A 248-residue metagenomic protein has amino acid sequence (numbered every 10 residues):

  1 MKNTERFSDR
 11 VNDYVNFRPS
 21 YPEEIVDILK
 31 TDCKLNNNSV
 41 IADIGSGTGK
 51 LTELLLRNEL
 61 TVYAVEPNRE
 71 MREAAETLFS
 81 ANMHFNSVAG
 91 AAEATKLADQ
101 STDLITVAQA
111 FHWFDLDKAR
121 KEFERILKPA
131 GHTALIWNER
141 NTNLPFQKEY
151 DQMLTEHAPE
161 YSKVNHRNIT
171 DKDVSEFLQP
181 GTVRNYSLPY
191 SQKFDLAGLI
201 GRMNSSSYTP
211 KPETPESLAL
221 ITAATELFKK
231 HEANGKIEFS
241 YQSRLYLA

Functional and structural regions predicted by a protein language model:
M1-S39, K50: Conserved class I S-adenosyl-L-methionine
V40-A42, T48-A94: Class I SAM-dependent methyltransferase SAM/SAH-binding core
T48-K50, K163, D171-A248: Conserved Class I S-adenosyl-L-methionine
A64, L135, I237: Conserved SAM-binding loop
E93-L104: A short acidic, Gly/Pro-enriched loop at the edge of an enzyme's catalytic core that lines a small-molecule cofactor
L104-A108, L116: A short beta-strand submotif of the Rossmann-like class I SAM-dependent methyltransferase core that lines
F114-F123: A short, conserved alpha-helix within the catalytic core of class I
E124-Q192: Conserved catalytic/acceptor-binding region of the Class I
